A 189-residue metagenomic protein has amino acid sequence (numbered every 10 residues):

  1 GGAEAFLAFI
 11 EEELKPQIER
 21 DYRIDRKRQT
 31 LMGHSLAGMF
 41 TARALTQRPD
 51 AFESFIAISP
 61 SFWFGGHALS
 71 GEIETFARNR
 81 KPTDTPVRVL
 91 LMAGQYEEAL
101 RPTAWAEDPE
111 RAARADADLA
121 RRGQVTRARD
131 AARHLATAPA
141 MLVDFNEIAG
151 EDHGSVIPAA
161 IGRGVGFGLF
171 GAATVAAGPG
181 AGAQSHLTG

Functional and structural regions predicted by a protein language model:
G1-G189: Non-catalytic cap/lid and distal C-terminal segments of serine-dependent acyl enzymes
